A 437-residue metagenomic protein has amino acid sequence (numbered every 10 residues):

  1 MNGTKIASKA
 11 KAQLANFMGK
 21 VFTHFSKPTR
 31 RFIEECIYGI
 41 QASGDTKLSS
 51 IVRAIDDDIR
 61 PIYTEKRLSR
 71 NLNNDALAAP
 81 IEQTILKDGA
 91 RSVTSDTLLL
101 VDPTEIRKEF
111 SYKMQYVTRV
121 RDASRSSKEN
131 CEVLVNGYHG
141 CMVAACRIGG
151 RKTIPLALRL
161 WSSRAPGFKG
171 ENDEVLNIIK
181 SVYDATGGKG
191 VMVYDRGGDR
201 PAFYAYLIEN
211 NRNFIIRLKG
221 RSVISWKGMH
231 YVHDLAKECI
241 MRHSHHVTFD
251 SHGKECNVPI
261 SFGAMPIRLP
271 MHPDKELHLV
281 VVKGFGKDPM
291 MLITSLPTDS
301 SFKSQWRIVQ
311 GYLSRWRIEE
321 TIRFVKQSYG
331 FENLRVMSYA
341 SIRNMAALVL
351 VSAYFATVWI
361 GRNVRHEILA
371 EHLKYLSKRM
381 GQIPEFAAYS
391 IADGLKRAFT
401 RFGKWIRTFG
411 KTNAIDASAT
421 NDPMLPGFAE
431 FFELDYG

Functional and structural regions predicted by a protein language model:
M1-D45, T84, F110-Y112, C146-G437: Single, function-defining residue in the core of a domain
S8, T23, S50, R60-P61 (+2 more regions): Noncatalytic, typically N-terminal accessory segments of nucleic acid-processing enzymes and closely related
I37, E65-G150, S261, P266: Active-site-proximal, Lys/Arg-enriched surface segment that forms a nucleic-acid-binding/basic interface patch
S43-R53: Short, charged amphipathic recognition helices of the HTH superfamily and cognate SANT/SANTA-like modules
A54, N71, Q327-S328: Short acidic/histidine-centered micro-motifs embedded in hydrophobic/aromatic stretches that mark compact functional
I55-R67: Short, basic interhelical loop/turn and adjoining N-cap of the next helix at nucleic-acid- or acidic-partner-contacting
